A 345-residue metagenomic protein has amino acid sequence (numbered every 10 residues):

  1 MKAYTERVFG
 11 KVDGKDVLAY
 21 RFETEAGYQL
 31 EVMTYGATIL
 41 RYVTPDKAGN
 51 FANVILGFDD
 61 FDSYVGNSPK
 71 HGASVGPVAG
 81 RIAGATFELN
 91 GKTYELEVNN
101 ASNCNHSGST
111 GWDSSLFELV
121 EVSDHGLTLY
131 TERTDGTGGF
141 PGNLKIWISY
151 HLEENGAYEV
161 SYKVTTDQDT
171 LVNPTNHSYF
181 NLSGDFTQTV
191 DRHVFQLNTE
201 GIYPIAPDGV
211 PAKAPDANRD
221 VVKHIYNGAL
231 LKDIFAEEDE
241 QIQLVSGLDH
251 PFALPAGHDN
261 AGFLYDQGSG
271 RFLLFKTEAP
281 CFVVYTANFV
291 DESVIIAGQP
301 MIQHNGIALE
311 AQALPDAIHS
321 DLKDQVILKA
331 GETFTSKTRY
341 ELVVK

Functional and structural regions predicted by a protein language model:
M1-K345: An exposed, glycine/acidic-rich loop-and-rim segment of catalytic or binding clefts
